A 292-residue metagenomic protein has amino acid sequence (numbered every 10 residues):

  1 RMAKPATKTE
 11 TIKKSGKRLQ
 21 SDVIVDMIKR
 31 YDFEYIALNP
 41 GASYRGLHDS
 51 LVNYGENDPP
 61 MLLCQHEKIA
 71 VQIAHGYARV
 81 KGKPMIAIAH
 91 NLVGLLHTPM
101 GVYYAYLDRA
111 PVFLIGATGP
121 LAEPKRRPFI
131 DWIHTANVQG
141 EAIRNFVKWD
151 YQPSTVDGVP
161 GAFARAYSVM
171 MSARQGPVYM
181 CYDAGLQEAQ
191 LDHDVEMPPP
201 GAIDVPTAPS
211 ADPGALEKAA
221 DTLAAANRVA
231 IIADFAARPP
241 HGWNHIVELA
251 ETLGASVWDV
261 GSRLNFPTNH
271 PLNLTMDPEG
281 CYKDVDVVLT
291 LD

Functional and structural regions predicted by a protein language model:
A3-D292: N-terminal alpha/beta PP-like core and its mobile active-site loop of ThDP/TPP-dependent enzymes
